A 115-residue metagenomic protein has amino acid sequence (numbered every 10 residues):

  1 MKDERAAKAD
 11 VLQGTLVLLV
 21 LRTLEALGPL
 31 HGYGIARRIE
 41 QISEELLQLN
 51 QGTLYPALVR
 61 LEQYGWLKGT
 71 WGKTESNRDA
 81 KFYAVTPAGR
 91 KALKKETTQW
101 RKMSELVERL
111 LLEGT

Functional and structural regions predicted by a protein language model:
M1-T15, E96: Intrinsically disordered, low-complexity serine/threonine- and proline-rich regulatory segments
K2, R90-T115: Amphipathic alpha-helical dimerization/coiled-coil segments that flank or bridge DNA-binding/regulatory modules
K8-D10, G65, G114-T115: Short, contiguous hydrophobic alpha-helices characteristic of membrane insertion segments
D10-T53: N-terminal helix-turn-helix DNA-binding core of bacterial DNA-binding proteins
L54-L61: Basic amphipathic alpha-helical segments that dock to polyanions
E62-R78, A84: Beta-hairpin "wing" of winged helix-turn-helix
S76-T97: Basic, amphipathic "hinge/linker" alpha-helix immediately C-terminal to the N-terminal HTH DNA-binding motif
